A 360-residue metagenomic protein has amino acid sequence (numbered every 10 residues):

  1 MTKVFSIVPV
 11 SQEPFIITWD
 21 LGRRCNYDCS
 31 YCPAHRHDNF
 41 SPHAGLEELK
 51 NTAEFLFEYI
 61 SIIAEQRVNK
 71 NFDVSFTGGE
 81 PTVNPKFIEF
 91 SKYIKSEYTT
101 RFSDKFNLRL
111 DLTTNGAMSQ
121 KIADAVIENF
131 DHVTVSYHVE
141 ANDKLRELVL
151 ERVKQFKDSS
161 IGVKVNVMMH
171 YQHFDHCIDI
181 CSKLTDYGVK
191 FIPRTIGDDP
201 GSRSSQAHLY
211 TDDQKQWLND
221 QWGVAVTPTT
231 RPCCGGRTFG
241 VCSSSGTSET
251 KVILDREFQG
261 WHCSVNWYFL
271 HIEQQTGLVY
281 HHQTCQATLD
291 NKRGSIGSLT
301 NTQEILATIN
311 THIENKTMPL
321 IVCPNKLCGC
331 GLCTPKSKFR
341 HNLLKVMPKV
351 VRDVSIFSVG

Functional and structural regions predicted by a protein language model:
T2-V4, V8-E13, H35, T276-G360: Flexible mid-to-C-terminal extensions adjoining Fe-S/redox cofactors in radical SAM and related proteins
F5-N51: Canonical Radical SAM [4Fe-4S] cluster-binding loop centered on the CxxxCxxC motif and its immediate flanking residues
L21, G78-G79: Short acidic donor-binding/metal-coordinating loop in glycosyltransferase active sites
R24, D28, H262, G329: The −1 position to Zn-ligating cysteines in a subset of zinc-ribbon hairpins
R24, P33, L56-R67, N71 (+1 more regions): Glycine-rich short-loop/terminal segments
D38-S41, V83-P85, K121, D143 (+3 more regions): Short catalytic/ligand-binding loop motif for oxyanion handling, primarily in non-cytosolic enzymes, centered on
A53, F57-F76, N84-I192: Radical SAM/AdoMet-radical enzyme domain recognition
H132, S136-Q275, K292-G294: Radical SAM enzyme [4Fe-4S]-AdoMet core and its adjacent flexible, acidic and glycine-rich loops/tails across
